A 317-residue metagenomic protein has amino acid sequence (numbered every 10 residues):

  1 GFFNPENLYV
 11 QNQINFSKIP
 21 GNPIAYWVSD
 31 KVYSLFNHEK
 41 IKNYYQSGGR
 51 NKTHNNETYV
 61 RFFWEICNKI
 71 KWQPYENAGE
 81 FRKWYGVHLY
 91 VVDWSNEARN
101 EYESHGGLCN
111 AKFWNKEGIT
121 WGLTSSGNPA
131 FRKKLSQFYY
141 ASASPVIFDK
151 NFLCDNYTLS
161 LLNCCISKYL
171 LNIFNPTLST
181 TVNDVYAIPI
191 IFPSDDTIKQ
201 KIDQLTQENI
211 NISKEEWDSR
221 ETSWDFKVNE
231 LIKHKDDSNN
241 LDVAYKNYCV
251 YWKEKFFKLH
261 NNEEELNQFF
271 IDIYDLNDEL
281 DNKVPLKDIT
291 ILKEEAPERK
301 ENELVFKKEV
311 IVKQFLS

Functional and structural regions predicted by a protein language model:
F2-Q13, S17-I41, G48, N55 (+1 more regions): Non-catalytic DNA-recognition/assembly elements of restriction-modification systems
S17, Y26, D30-Q207, D218 (+2 more regions): Polybasic, glycine- and aromatic-enriched phosphate-binding surface used to engage nucleic acids
